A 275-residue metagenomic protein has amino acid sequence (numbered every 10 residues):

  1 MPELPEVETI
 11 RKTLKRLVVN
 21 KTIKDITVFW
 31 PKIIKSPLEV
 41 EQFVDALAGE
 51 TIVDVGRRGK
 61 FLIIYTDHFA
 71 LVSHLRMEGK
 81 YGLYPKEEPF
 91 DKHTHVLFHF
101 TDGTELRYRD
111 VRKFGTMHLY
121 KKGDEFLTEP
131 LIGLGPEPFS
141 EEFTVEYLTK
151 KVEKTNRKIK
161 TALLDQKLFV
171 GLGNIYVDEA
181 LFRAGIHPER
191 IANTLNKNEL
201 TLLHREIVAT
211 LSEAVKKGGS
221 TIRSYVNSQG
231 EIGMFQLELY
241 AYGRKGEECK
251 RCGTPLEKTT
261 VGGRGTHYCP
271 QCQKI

Functional and structural regions predicted by a protein language model:
M1-M117: Surface-exposed binding/hinge segments that line and control ligand-binding clefts or catalytic entry sites
P2, E6, S140, E199: Catalytic cores of large soluble enzymes that bind and process phosphate-bearing ligands
T22-Q42, A48, V53-G56, Y147 (+1 more regions): Basic, nucleic-acid-binding surfaces and adjacent catalytic neighborhoods in DNA/RNA-processing proteins
D67, L71-G171, Y176-R183, I191: Phosphate/anion-contacting hairpin/loop surfaces
